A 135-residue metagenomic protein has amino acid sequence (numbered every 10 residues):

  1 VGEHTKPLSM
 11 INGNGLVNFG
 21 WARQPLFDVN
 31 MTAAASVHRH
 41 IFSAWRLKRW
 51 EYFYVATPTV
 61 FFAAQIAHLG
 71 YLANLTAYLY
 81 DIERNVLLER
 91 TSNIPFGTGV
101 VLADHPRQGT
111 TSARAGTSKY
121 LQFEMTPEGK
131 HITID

Functional and structural regions predicted by a protein language model:
V1-D135: Targeting-peptide/extracellular-domain and disordered-appendage signature
